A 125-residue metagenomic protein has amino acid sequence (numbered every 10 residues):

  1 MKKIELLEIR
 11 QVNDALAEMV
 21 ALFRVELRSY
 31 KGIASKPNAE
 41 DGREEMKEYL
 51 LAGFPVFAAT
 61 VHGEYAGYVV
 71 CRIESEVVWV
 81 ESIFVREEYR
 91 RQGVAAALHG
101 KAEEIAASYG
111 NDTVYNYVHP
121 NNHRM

Functional and structural regions predicted by a protein language model:
K2-L22: A short beta-loop-alpha structural element at the N-terminal edge of CoA-dependent acyl/N-acetyltransferase catalytic
V12, I83-V85, V118: Hydrophobic adenine-recognition pocket in adenosine-nucleotide-binding enzymes
A21-M46: Conserved GNAT-fold acetyl-CoA-binding loop/helix
M46-A58, G67, W79: A short helix-loop-beta-strand connector motif used in the catalytic cores of GNAT acetyltransferases and, in some
V61, V69-V77: A conserved beta-strand-loop-helix scaffold within acyl/acetyltransferase catalytic domains
E76-E87: Conserved acetyl-CoA binding element of GNAT-fold acetyltransferases
V85, R91-E104: Conserved acetyl-CoA-binding loop-helix of GNAT-fold acetyltransferases
Y115-M125: Conserved beta-strand-loop-alpha-helix junction that forms the acyl-donor binding cleft
